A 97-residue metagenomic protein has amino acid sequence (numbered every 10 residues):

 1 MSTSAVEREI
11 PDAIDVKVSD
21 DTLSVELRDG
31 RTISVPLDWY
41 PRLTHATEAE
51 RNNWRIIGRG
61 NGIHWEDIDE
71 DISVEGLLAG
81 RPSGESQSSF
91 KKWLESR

Functional and structural regions predicted by a protein language model:
M1-R97: Motif-centric detector for short Cys/His coordination patterns
